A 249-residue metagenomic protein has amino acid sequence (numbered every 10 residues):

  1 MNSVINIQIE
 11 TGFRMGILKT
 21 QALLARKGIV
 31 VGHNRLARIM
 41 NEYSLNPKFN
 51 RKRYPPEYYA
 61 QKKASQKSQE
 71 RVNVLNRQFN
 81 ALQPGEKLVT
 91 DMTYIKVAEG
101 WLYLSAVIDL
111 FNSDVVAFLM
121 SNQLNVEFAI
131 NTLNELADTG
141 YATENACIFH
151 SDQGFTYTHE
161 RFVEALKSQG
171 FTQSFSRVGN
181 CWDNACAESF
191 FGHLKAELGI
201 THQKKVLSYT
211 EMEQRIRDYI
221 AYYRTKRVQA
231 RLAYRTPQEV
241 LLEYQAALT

Functional and structural regions predicted by a protein language model:
M1-Q83, T236-Q245: Basic, flexible linker segments flanking DNA-binding modules in nucleic acid-interacting mobile-element proteins
V4, T20, L36, L75 (+12 more regions): Mobile genetic element proteins and their domesticated derivatives, centered on retroelements and DNA transposons
N50-P55, F149-Q153, K167-C186, H202-L207: RNase H-like polynucleotidyl transferase catalytic core
R77-V116, Q123: An active-site-proximal beta-strand-loop segment
K96, F118-A142: Active-site beta-loop-alpha junctions of metal-dependent nucleic acid enzymes, especially the RNase H-like/DDE
T143-T158, A233-T236: Acidic/histidine-rich, metal-coordinating catalytic segments
E160, K167-F171, K195-T249: C-terminal domain-tail junction helix/linker
